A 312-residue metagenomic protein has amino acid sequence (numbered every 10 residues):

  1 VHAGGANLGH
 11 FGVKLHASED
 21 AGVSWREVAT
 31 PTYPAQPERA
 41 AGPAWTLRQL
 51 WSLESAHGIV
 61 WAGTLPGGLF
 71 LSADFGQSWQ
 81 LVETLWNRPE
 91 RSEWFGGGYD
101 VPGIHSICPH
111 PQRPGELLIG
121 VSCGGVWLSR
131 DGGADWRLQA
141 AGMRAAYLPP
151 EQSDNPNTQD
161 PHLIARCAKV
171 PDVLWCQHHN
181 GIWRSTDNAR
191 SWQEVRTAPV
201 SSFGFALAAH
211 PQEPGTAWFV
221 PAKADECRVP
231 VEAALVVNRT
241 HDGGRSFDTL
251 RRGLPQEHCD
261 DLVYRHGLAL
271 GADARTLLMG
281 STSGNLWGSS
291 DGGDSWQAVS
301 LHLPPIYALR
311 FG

Functional and structural regions predicted by a protein language model:
V1-G312: Extracellular glycan-interacting surfaces
